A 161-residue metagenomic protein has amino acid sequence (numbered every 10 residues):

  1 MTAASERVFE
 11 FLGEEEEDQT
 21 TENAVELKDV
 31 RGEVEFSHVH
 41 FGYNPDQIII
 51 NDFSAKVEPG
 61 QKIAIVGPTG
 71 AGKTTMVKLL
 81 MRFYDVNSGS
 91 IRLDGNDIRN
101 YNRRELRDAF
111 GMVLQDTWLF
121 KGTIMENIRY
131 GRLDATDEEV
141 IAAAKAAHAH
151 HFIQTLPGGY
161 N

Functional and structural regions predicted by a protein language model:
M1-F11: Cytosolic ends of transmembrane helices, especially the final helix of ABC transmembrane type-1 domains
G13-E14, D18-T21, V25-N161: ABC-type nucleotide-binding domain
